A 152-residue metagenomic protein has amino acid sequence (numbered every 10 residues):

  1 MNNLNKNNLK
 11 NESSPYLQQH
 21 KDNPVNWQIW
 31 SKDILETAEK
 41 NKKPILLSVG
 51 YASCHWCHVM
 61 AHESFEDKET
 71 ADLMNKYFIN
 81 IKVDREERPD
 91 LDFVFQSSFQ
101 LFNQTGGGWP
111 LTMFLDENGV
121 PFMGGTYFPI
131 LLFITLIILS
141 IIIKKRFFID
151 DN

Functional and structural regions predicted by a protein language model:
M1-N152: Replace the tail clause
